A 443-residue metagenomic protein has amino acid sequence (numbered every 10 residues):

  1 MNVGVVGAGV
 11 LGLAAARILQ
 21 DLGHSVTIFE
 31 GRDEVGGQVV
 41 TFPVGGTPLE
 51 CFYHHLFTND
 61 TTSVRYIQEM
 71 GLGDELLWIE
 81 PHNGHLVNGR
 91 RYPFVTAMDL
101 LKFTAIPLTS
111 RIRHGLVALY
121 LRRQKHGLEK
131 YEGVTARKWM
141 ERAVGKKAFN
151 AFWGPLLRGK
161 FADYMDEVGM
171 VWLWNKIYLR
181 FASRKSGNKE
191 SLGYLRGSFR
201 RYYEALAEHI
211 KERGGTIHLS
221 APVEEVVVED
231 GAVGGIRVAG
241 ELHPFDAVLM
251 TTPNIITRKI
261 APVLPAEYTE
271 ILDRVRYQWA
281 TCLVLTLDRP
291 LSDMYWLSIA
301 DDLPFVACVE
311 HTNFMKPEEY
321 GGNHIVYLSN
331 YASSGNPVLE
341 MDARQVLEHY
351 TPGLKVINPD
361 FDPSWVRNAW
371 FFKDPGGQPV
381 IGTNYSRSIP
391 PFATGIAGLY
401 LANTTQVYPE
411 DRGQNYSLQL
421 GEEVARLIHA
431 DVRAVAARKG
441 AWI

Functional and structural regions predicted by a protein language model:
N2-I28: N-terminal Rossmann-like FAD-binding beta1-loop-alpha1 element of flavoenzymes
L11, E34, I255: Conserved Rossmann-like nucleotide-cofactor binding loop
Q20-V44: Glycine-rich FAD pyrophosphate-binding loop
L22, P222-V326, N330-E340, R344 (+3 more regions): Mid-domain catalytic core of redox enzymes that form a hydrophobic substrate pocket/lid adjacent to a catalytic redox
G45-G127: Dinucleotide-binding Rossmann-like beta1-alpha1 core, especially the glycine-rich loop that anchors the ADP
L116-E229, G234: Active-site/ligand-binding neighborhood in enzyme catalytic cores
M315-Y320, D374-L401, T405-V407: FAD-binding beta-loop-beta segment adjacent to the flavin cofactor pocket
Q406-I428: A conserved FAD-binding loop/helix module that cradles the flavin
